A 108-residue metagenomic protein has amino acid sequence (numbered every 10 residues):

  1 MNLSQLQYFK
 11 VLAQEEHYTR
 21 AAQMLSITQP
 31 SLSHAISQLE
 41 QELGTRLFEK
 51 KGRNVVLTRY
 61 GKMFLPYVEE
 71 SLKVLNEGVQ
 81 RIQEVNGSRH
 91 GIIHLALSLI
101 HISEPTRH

Functional and structural regions predicted by a protein language model:
N2-Y8, Q29, G61, V68 (+1 more regions): The N-cap/first-turn positions of alpha helices within or immediately adjacent to helix-turn-helix DNA-binding domains
F9, A21-A22, T58-G61: Hydrophobic two-helix hairpin corresponding to the core of helix-turn-helix DNA-binding domains
L12-S31: Short helix-boundary/capping micro-motifs
E15, M24, S37-R46, V79: Residue cluster at the C-terminal edge of the helix-turn-helix DNA-binding motif
E40-Y60: A short LG(V/I)-centered, amphipathic sequence patch enriched for acidic residue(s) preceding the LG motif
E42-L43, F64-N86: Alpha-helical linker/hinge and terminal dimerization helices associated with HTH transcriptional regulators
Q83-H101: Interdomain hinge and pocket-entrance segments immediately C-terminal to HTH DNA-binding domains
I100-H108: Conserved small/polar residues in nucleotide/adenosyl-binding loops
